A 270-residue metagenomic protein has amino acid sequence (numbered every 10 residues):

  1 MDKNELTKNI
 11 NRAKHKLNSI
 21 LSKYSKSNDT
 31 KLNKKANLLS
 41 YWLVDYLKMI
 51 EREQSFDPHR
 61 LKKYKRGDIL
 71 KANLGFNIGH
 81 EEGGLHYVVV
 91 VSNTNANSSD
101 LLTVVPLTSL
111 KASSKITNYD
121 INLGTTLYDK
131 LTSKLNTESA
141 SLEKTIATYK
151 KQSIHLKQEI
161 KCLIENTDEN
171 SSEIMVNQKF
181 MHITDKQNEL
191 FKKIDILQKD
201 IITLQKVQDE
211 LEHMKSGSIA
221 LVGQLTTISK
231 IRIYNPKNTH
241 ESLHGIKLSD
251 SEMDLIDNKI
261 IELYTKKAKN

Functional and structural regions predicted by a protein language model:
M1-V44, E53-Q54, K62-K65, I116-N270: C-terminal terminal-subdomain/extension
K48-I50: Intrinsically disordered, low-complexity segments enriched in polar/charged residues with Gly/Pro, especially when
H59-K63, G79, N93, L211: Short, surface-exposed secondary-structure edge patches
G67-I69: Loop/turn positions that initiate beta-strands
H80-K144: Compact nucleic-acid interaction/catalytic patches
